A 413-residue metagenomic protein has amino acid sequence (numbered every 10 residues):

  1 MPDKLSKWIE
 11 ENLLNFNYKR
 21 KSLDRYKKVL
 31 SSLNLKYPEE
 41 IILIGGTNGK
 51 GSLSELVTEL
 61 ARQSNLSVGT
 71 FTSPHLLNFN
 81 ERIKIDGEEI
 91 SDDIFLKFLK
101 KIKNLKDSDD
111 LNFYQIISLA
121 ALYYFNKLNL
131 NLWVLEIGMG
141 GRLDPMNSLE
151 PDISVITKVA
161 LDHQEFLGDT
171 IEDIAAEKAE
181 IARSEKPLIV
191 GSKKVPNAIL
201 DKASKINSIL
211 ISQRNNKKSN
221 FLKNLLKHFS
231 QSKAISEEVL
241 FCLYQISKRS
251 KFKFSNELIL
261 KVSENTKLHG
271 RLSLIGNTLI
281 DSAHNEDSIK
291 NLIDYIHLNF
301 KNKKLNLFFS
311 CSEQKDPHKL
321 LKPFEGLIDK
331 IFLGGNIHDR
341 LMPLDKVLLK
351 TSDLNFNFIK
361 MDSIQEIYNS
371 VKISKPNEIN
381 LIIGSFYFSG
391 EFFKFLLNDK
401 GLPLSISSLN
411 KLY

Functional and structural regions predicted by a protein language model:
M1-N17: Charged, amphipathic alpha-helical linker segments immediately N-terminal to NTP-binding catalytic cores
M1-P2, L149-E150, C242-Q245, D287-Y413: ATP-dependent carboxylate-amine ligase
K19, L23, K27-L30, N34-E39 (+4 more regions): ATP-dependent carboxylate-amine ligase catalytic core
E40, K127, L132-L135, P145-V155 (+2 more regions): Nucleotide phosphate-binding/pyrophosphate-handling subdomain across enzymes that bind or process nucleotide phosphates
I42-L43, S52-G69: A conserved segment at the C-terminal end of the G1
T47, V68, V134, T157 (+7 more regions): Residue-level signal for inorganic ion chemistry
V57, M139-D152, F393-L397: Short Gly/Thr/Asp-enriched flexible loops that form oxyanion-binding sites at enzyme active sites
G141-L143, E150-N207: Conserved catalytic-core segment of NTP-binding enzymes
